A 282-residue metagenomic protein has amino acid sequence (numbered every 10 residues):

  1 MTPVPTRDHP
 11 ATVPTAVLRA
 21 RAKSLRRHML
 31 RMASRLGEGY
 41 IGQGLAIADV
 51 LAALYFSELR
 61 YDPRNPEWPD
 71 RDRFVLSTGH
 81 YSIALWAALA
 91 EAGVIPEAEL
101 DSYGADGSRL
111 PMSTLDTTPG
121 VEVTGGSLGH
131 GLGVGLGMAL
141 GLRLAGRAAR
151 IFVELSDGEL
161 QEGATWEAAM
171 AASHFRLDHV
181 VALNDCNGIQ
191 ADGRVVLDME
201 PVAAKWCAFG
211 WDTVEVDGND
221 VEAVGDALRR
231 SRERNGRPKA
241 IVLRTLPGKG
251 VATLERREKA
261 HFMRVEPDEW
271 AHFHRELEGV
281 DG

Functional and structural regions predicted by a protein language model:
T2-L25: N-terminal hydrophobic or amphipathic helices/low-complexity stretches enriched in small/hydrophobic/Pro/Gly
P3, V221, A227-G282: Glycine/aspartate-rich loop-and-adjacent alpha/beta segment that forms the canonical ThDP
A22-E38, D185-C186: N-terminal capping segment at the start of a domain
M32, G44-H174: Cofactor-binding active-site loop characterized by glycine-rich and histidine/acidic residues
G37-L45: Structural motif
D49, H80-Y81, N187-G188, D220 (+1 more regions): Glycine-rich beta-alpha junction loops
A92, D198, E255-K259: Short secondary-structure boundary/capping segments
G120, T124-N235: Thiamine diphosphate
